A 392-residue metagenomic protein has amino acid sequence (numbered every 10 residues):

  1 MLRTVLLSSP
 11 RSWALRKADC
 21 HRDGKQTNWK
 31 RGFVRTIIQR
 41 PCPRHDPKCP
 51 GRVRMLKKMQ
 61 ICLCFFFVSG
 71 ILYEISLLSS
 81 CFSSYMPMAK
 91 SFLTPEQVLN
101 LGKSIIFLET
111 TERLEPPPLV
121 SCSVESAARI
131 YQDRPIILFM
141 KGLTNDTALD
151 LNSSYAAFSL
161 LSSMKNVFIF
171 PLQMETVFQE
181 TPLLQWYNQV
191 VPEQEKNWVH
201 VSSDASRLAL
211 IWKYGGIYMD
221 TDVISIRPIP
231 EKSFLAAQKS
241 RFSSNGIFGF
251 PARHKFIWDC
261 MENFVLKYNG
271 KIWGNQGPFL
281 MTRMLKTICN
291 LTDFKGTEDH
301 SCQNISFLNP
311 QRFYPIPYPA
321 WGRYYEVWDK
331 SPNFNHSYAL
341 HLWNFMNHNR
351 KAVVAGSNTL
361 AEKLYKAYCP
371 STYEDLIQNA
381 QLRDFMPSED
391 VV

Functional and structural regions predicted by a protein language model:
L2-S203, T221-V392: Glycosyltransferase-associated regions of secretory-pathway enzymes, highlighting luminal stem/catalytic domains
D204-Y214: Small-residue hinge/turn detector
G216-Y218: Short aromatic/hydrophobic "clamp" motif used to bind/position activated sugar donors
